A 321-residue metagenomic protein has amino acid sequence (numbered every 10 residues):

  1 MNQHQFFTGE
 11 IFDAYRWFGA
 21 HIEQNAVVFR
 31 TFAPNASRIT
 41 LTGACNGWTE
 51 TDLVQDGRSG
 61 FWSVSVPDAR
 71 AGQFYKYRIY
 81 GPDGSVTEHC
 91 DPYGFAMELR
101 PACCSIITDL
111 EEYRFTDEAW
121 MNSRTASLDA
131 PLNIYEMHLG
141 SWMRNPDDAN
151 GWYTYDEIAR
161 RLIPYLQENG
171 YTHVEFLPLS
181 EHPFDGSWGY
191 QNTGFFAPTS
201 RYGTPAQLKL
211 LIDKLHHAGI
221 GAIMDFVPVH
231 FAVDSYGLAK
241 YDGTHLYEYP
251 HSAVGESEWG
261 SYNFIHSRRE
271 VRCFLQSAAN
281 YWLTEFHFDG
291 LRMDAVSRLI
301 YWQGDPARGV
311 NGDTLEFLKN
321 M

Functional and structural regions predicted by a protein language model:
M1-V28, W48, D56-E136, S141-N150 (+1 more regions): The feature marks proteins involved in alpha-glucan
H21, T42, V54, T108 (+2 more regions): Residue-level detector of conserved, well-ordered beta-strand and adjacent loop positions that form binding/recognition
F32-I39, N46-W48: Short proline/glycine-enriched turn/loop motifs at strand-loop junctions of beta-rich domains
I39-L41, Y75: Short beta-strand elements bearing conserved aromatic residues within extracellular beta-rich modules
T51: N-terminal cofactor/phosphate-binding cores enriched in small/glycine residues, especially glycine-rich loops such as
W120-D129, H138-F288, R292-D313, F317 (+1 more regions): Substrate-binding/active-site clefts of carbohydrate-active enzymes
